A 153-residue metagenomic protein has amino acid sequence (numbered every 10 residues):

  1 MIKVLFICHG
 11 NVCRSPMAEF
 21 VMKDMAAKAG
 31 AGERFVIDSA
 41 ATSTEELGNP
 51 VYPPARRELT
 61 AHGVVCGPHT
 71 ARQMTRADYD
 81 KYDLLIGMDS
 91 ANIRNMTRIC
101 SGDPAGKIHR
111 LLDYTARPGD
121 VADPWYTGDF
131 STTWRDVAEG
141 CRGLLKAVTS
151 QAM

Functional and structural regions predicted by a protein language model:
M1-K81, K146-M153: Conserved active-site segments centered on acidic
S15, M88-D89: Replace "coordinates the UDP/GDP/TDP-sugar" with "coordinates nucleotide-activated sugar donors
L84, S90-M153: Phosphate-binding/catalytic loops
